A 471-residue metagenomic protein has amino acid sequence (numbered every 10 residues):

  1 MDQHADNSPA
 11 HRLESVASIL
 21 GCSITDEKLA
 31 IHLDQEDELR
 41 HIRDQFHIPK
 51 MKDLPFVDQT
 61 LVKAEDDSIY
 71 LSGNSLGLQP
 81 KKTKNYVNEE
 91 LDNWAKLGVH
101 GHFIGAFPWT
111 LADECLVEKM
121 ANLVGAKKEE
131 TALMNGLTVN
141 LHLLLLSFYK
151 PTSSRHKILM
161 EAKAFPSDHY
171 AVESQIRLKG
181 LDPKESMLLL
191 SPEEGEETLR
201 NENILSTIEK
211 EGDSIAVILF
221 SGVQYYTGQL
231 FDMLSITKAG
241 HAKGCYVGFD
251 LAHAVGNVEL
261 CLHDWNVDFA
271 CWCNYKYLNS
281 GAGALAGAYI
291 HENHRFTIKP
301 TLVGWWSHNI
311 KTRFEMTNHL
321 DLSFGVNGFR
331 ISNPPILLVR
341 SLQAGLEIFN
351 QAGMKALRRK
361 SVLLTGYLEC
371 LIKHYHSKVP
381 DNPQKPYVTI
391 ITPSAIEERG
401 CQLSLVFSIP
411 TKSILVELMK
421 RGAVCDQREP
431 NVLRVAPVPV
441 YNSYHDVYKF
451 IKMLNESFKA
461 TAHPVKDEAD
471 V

Functional and structural regions predicted by a protein language model:
D2-V471: Pyridoxal 5′-phosphate
